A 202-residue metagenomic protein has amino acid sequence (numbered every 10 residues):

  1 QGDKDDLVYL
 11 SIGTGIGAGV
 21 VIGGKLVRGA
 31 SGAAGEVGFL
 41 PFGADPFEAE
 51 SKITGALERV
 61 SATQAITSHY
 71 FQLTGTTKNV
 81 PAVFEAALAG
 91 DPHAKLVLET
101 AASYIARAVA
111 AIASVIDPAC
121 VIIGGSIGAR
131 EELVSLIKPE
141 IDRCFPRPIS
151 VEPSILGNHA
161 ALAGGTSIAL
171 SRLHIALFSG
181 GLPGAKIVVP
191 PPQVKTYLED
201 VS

Functional and structural regions predicted by a protein language model:
Q1-D5, A44-S202: ATP-binding/phosphotransfer module of carbohydrate and carboxylate kinases, centering on a glycine-rich
G2-V60: Glycine-rich phosphate-binding loop of actin/hexokinase-like ATP-binding domains
